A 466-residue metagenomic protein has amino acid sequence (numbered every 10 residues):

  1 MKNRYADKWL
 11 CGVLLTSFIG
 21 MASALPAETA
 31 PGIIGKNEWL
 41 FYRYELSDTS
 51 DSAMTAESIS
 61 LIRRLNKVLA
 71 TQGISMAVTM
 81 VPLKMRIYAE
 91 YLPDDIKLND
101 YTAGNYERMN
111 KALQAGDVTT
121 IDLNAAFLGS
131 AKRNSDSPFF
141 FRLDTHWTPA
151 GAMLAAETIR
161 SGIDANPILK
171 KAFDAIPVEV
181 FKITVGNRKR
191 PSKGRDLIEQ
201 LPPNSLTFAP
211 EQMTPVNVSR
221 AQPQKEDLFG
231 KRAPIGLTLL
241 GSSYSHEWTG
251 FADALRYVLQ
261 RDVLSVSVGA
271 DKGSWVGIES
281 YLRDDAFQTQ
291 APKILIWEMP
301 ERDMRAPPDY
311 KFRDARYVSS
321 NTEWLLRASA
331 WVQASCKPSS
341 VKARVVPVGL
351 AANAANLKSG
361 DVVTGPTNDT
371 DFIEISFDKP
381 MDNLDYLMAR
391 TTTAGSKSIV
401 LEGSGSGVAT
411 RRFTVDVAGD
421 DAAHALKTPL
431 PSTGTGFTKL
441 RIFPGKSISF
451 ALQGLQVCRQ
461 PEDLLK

Functional and structural regions predicted by a protein language model:
K2, F18, A22-K466: Extracellular glycan-modifying ectodomains
K2-V13: Bacterial N-terminal signal peptides that target proteins for export
